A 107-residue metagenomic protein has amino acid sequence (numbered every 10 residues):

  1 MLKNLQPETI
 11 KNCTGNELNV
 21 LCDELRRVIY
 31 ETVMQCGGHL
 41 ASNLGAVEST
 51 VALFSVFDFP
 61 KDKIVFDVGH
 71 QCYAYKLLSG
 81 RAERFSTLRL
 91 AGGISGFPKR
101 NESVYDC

Functional and structural regions predicted by a protein language model:
M1-T32: Cofactor-/ligand-binding subdomain signature composed of acidic, glycine-rich, tryptophan-containing flexible loops
R26-I29, V33, G38-G45: Cofactor-pocket helix-loop regions in the catalytic cores of large enzyme subunits
L40-C107: Cofactor-binding active-site loop characterized by glycine-rich and histidine/acidic residues
